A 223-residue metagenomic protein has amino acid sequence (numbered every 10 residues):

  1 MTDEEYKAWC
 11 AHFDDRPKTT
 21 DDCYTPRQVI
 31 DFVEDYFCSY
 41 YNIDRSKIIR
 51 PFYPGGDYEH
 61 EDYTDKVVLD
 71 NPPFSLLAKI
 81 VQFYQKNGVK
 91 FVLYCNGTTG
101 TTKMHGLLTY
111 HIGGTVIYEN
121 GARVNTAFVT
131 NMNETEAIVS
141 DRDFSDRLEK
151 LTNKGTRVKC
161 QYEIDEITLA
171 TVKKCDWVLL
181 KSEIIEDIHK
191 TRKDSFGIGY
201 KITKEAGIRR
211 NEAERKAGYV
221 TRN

Functional and structural regions predicted by a protein language model:
M1-L69, P73-N223: Class I S-adenosyl-L-methionine-dependent methyltransferase catalytic core
